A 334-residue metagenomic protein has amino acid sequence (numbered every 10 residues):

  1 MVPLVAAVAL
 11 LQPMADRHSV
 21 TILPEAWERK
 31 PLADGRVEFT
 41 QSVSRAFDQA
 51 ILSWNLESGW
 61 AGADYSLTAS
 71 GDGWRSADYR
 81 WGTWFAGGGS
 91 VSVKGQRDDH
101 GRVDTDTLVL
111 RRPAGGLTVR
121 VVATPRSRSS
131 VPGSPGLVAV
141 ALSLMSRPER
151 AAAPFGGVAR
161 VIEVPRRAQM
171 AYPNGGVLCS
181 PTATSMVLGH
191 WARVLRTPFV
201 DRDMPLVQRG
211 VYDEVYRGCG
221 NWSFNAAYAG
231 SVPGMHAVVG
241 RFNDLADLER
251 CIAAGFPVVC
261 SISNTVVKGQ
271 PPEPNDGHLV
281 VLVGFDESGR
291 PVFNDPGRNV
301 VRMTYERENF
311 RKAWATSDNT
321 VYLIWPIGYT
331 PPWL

Functional and structural regions predicted by a protein language model:
M1-A7: Sec-dependent signal peptide recognition, specifically the positively charged N-region followed immediately by
L11-L144: Non-cytosolic beta-sandwich-type ligand-binding/adhesion modules
A15-S19, L23, G116-T118, V122-G218 (+1 more regions): Active-site-adjacent structural segments surrounding the nucleophilic cysteine of cysteine proteases and isopeptidases
W54, W74-D78, W84, N174 (+2 more regions): Tryptophan-centered motif/residue detector
E57, T124, T184, E287 (+1 more regions): An acidic- and aromatic-residue-enriched active-site/binding cleft used to recognize and process polar
A61, C179, H278: Histidine-centered active-site/metal-ligand motif
E149-A151, P198-L334: Conserved active-site-adjacent core of cysteine acyl-enzyme catalytic domains
